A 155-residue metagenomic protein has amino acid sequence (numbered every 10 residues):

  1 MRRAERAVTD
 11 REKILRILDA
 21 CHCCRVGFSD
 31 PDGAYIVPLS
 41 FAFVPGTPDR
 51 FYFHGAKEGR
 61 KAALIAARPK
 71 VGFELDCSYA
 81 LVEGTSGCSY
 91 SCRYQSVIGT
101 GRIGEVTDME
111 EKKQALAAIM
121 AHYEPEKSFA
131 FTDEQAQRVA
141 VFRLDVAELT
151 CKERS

Functional and structural regions predicted by a protein language model:
M1-D19: Extreme N-terminal tail/first-helix region
R2-E5, S78-S155: Charged, gly/pro-rich active-site loop segments
V8-D10, A20-R25, P125-K127: Short Pro/Gly-enriched beta-strand edge/turn motifs at strand-loop
L18, L64-I65, I119: A generic structural signal for nonpolar/aromatic side chains embedded in well-ordered alpha-helices
C21-K57: Short beta-strand segments
F28-D30, G55, L75-C77, V146-E148: Short, structured patches in soluble enzyme cores that scaffold and shape functional sites
A42-A80: A short mixed-secondary-structure module that forms the rim of ligand-binding clefts
